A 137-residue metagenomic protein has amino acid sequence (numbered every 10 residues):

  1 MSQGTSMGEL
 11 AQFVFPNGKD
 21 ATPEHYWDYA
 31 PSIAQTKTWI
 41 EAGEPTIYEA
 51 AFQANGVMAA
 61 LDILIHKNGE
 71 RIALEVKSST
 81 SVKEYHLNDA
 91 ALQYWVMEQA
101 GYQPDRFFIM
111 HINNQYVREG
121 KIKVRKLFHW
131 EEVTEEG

Functional and structural regions predicted by a protein language model:
M1-E70, E119, V124: Metal-dependent nuclease catalytic cores that hydrolyze phosphodiester bonds in DNA/RNA, characterized by
F52-G137: Nucleic-acid nuclease catalytic cores
